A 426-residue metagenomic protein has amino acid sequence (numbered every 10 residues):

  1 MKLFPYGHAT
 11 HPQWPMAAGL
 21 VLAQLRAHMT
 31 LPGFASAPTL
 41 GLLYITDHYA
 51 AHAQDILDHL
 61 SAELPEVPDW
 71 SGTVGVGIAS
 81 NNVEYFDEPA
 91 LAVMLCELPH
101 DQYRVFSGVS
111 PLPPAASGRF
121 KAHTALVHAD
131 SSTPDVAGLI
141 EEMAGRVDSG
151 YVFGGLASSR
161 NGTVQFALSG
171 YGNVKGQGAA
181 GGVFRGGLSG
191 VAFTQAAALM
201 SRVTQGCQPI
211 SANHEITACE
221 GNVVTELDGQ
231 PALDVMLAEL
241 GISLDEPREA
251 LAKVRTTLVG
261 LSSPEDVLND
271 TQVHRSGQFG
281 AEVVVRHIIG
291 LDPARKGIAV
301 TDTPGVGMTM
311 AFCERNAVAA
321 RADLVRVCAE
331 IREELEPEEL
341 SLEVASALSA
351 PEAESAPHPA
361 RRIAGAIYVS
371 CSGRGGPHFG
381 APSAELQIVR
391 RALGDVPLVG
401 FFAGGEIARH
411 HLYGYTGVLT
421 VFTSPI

Functional and structural regions predicted by a protein language model:
M1-A50, H59-A62, V67-A366, C371-H378 (+2 more regions): Small-residue-enriched flexible segments
I56: Contiguous, structured surface segment used for ligand recognition
P382-E385: Charged helix-capping and loop-helix junction motifs
D395: Short beta-strand/loop segments at the ligand-binding rim of alpha/beta enzyme cores
